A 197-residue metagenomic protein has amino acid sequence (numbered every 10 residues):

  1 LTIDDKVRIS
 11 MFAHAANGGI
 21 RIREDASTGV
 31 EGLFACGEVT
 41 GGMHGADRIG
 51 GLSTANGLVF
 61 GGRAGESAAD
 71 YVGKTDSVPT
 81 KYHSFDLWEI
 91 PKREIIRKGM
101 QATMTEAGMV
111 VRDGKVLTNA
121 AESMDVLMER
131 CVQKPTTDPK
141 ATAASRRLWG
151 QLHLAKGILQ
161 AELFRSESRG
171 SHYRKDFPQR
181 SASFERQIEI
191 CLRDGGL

Functional and structural regions predicted by a protein language model:
L1-D25: Accessory "access/gating" subregions that flank catalytic or transport cores
A15, R21-A35, V39-L197: Glycine- and aromatic-enriched mobile tails/lids
